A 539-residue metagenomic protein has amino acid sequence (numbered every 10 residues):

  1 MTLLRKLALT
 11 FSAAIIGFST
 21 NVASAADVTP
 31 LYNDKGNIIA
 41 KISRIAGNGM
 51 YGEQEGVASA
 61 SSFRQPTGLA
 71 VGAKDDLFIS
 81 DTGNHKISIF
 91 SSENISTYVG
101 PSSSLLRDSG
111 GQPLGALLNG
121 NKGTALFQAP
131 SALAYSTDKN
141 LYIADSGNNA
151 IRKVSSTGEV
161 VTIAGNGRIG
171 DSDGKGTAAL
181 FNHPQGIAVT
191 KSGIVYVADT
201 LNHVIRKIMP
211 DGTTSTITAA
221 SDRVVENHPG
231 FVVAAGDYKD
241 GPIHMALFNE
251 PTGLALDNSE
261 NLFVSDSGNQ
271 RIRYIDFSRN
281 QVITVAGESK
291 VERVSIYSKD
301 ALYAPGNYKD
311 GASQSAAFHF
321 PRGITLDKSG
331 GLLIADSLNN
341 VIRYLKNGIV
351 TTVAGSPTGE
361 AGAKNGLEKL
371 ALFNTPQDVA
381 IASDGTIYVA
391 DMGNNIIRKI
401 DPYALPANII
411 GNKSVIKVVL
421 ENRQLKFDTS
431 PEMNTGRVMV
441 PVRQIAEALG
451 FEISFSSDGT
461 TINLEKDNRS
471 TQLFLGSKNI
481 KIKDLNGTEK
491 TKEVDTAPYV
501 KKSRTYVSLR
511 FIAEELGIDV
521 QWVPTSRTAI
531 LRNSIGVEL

Functional and structural regions predicted by a protein language model:
Y32-Q65, I95-A129, V160-H183, T214-E250 (+3 more regions): Gly/Pro-rich loop segments of beta-rich domains
G68, A132, G186, G253 (+2 more regions): Conserved beta-strand position repeated once per blade in WD40 beta-propeller domains
V71-K74, Y135-D138, V189-S192, L256-S259 (+2 more regions): Residue-level detector of Asp-centered blade-edge/turn motifs that repeat once per structural unit in beta-propeller
D76-F78, N140-Y142, I194-V197, N261-F263 (+2 more regions): Conserved beta-propeller blade signature
T82-G83, S146-G147, T200-L201, S267-G268 (+5 more regions): Short loop/turn segments immediately following the C-termini of beta-strands
F90-N94, V154-E159, I208-T213, D276-N280 (+2 more regions): Short loop/turn segments that connect beta-strands within beta-propeller blades
L367, L372-G411, L531: Blade-level signature of beta-propeller repeat domains, shared across WD40, Kelch, NHL, RCC1 and BNR/Asp-box propellers
I400-L539: Primary recognition of N-terminal secretory signal peptides and signal-anchoring hydrophobic helices
